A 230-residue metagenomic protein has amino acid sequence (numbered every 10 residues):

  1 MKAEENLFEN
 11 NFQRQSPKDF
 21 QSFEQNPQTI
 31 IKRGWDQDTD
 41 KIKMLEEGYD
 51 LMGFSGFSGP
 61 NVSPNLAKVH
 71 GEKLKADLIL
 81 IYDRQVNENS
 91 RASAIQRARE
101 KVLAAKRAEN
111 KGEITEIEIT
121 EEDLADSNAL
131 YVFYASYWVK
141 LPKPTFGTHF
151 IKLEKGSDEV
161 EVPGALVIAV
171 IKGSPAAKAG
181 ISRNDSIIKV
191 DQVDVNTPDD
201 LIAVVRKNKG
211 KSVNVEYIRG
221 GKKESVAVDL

Functional and structural regions predicted by a protein language model:
K2-G53: Compositionally biased P/S/T/G-rich terminal and signal peptide-adjacent segments that lie outside catalytic cores
G53-V69, P198-I202: N-terminal post-signal-peptidase region of extra-cytosolic proteins
S58-N65, E161, S174, K178 (+1 more regions): Soluble non-cytosolic domains of exported or imported proteins
G59-N61, Y82-N87, F150-E154, A169-K172 (+4 more regions): A mature extracytoplasmic/lumenal domain signature
K75, I79-D83, A176-T197: Conserved PDZ fold ligand-binding element
E88-N128: Mixed-charge, low-complexity intrinsically disordered segments
E122-G147, I188, L201-L230: PDZ-domain C-terminal substructure recognizer with occasional recognition of PDZ-binding tails
P142-R183: PDZ/PDZ-like groove recognition
